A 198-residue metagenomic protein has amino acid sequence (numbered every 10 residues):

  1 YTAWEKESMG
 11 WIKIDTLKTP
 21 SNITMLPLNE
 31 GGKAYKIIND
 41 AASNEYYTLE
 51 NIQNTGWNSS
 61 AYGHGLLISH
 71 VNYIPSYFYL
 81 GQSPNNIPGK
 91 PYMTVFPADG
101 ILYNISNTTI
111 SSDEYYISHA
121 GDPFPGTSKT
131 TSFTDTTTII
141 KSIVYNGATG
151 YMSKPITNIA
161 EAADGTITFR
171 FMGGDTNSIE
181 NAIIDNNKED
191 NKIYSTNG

Functional and structural regions predicted by a protein language model:
Y1-D15: Post-HExxH zinc-binding segment in Zn-dependent metallohydrolases
T16-T176: Non-catalytic C-terminal accessory/binding modules of secreted extracellular proteins
M172-T196: Residue-level detector of functionally pivotal "anchor" positions at catalytic/ligand-binding pockets or at interdomain
